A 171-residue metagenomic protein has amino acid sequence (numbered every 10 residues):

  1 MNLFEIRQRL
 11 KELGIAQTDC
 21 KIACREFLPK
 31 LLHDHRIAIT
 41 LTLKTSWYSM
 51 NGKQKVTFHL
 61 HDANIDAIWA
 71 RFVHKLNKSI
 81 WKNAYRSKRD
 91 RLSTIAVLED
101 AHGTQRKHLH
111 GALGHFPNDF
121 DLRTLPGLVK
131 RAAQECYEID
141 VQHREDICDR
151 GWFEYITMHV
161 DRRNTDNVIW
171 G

Functional and structural regions predicted by a protein language model:
M1-A38, S46-I65, H115-G171: Catalytic "initiation/cleavage/transfer" segments centered on a nucleophilic residue and adjacent nucleic-acid-engaging
F27-P29, L92-A101, H143-R144: Short amphipathic beta-strand and strand-loop transition segments with alternating hydrophobic
F58-V97: Surface-exposed, low-hydrophobicity interaction/linker segments
R89, T104-R106, I169: Generic detector of bulky aromatic hydrophobic side chains
D90-L92, K107, Y137-D140: Residue-level signal for beta-strand positions within conserved beta-sheet cores that form or flank
S93-P117: Histidine-centered divalent-metal-coordination microenvironment in nucleic-acid enzymes
